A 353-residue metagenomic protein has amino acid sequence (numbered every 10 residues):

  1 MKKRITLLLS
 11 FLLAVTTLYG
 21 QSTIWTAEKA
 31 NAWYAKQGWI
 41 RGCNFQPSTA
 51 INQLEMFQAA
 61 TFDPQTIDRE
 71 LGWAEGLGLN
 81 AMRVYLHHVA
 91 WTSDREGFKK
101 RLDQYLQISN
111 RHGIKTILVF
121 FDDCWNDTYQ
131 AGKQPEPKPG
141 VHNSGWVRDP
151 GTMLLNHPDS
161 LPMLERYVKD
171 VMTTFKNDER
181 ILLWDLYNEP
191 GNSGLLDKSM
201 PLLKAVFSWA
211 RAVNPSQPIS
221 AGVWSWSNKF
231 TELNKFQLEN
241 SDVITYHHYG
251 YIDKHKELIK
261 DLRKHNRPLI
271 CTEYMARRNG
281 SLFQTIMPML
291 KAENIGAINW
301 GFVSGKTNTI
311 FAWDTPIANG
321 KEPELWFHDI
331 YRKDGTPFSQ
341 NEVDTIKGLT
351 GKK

Functional and structural regions predicted by a protein language model:
M1-S22: Bacterial Sec-dependent N-terminal signal peptides
S22-S241, H247, I252-K254, H265 (+7 more regions): Active-site mouth of glycoside hydrolases
N299-G301: Replace "adjacent to P-loop NTPase cores in ATP/GTP-dependent enzymes" with "adjacent to NTP-binding cores
T309-F311: Catalytic histidine-centered segment of alpha/beta-hydrolase-like enzymes
T315-P316: Structured C-terminal subdomain patch of bacterial secreted/periplasmic proteins
G348-K353: Catalytic domains of carbohydrate-active enzymes that cleave complex glycans
